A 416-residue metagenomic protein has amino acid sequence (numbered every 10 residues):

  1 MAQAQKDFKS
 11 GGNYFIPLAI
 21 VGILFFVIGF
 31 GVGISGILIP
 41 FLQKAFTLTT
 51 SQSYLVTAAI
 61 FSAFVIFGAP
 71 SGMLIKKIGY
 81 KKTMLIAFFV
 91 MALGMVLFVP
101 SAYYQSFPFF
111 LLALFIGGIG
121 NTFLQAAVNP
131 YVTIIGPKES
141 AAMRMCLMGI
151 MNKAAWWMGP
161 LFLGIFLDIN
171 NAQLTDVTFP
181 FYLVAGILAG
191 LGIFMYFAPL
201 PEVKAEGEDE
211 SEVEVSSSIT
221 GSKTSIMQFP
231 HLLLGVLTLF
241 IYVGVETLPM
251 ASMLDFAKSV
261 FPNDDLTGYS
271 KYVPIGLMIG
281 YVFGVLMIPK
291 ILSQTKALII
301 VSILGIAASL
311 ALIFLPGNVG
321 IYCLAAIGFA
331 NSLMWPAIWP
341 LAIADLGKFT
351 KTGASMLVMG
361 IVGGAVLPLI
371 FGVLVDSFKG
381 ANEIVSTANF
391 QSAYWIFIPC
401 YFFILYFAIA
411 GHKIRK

Functional and structural regions predicted by a protein language model:
I16-L48, V128-N129, P249-A257, L367: Extracytoplasmic
S35-I39, P160, T224-K271: Extracytoplasmic gate region of multi-pass secondary transporters
L55-M73, K271-G284: Central cavity-lining transmembrane alpha-helices of secondary-active solute carriers, predominantly the Major
F89-Y104, I303-P316: C-terminal ends and interior cores of transmembrane alpha-helices in multi-pass membrane transporters/permeases
F107-L124, V319-M334: Hydrophobic core of transmembrane alpha-helices in multi-pass small-molecule transporters, especially MFS/SLC-type
F123-P137, S332-G347: Intracellular juxtamembrane helix-capping segments at the cytosolic ends of symmetry-related transmembrane helices
S140-L167, S355-P368: Glycine-rich segments within core transmembrane alpha-helices of 12-TM secondary carriers
G164, D168-A172, A185-E212, F407-G411: C-terminal membrane-cytosol helix-exit motif in multi-pass small-molecule transporters
